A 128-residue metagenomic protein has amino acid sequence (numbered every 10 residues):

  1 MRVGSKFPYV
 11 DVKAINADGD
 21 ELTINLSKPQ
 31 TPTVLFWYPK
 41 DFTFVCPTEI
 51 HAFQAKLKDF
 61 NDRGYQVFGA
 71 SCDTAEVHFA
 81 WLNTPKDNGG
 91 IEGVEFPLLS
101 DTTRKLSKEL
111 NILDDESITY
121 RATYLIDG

Functional and structural regions predicted by a protein language model:
M1-G128: Chalcogenol-based redox active-site neighborhoods
